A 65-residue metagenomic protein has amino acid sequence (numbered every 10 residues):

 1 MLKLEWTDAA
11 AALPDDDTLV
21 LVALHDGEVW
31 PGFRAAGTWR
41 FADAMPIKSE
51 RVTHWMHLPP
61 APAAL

Functional and structural regions predicted by a protein language model:
M1-T7, P60-L65: Short intrinsically disordered terminal tails
L4, T18, E50-T53: A structural micro-motif
E5-T7, G27-G32: Short small/polar-residue motifs
W6-P14: N-terminal first-folded block
D15-T18, R34-A36: A short, compositionally biased
D16-D26: Short hydrophobic/aromatic-rich beta-strand motifs
P31-L65: Acidic, glycine/polar-enriched metal-coordinating patches/loops that mediate binding to polyanionic ligands
